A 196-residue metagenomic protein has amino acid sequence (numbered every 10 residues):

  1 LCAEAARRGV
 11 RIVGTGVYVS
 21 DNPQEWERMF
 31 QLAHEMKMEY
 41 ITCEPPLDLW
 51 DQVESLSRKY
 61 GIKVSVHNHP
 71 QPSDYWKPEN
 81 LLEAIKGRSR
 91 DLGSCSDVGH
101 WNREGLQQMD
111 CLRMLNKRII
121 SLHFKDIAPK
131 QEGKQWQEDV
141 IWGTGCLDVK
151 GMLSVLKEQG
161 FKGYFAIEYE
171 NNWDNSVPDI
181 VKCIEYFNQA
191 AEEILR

Functional and structural regions predicted by a protein language model:
E4, R8-S94, N102-G105, M114: Active-site acidic/histidine proton-transfer and metal-coordination neighborhood in alpha/beta enzyme cores
P23, H34, P78, L82-S96 (+1 more regions): Histidine-acidic metal/acid-base catalytic patches
